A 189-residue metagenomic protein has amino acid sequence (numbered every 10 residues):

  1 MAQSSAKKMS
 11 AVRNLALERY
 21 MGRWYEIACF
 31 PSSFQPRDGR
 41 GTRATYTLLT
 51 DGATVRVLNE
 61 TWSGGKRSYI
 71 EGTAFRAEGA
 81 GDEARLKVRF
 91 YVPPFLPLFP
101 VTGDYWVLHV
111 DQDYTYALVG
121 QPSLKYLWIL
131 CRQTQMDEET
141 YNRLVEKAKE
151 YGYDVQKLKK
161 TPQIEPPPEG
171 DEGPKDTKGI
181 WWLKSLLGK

Functional and structural regions predicted by a protein language model:
M1-K189: A beta-rich soluble binding module of mature secreted/lumenal proteins
